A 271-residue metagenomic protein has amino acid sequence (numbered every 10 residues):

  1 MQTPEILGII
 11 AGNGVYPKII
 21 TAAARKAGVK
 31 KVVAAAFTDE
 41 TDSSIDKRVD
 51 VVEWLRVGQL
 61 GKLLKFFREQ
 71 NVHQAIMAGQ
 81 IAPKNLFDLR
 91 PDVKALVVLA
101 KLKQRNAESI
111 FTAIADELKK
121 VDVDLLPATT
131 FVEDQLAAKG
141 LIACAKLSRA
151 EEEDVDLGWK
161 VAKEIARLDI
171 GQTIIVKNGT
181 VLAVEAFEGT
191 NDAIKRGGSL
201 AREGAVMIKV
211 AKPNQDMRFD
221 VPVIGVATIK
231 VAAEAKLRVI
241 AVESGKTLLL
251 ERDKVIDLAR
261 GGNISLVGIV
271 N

Functional and structural regions predicted by a protein language model:
M1, I10, P17-I19, T41 (+4 more regions): Catalytic domains of riboflavin
Q2-F37: N-terminal basic/disordered segments at the start of proteins
E5-G8, K31-A34, H73-A75, A115 (+8 more regions): Structural motif
N13-Y16, Q80-K84, T247: Gly/Ser/Thr-rich loops at beta-strand to alpha-helix junctions that form or flank small-molecule/cofactor-binding
Y16, A24-K26, D39, W54 (+3 more regions): Conserved mixed alpha/beta catalytic, RNA-binding, or beta-rich assembly cores of soluble enzyme, regulatory
A23, A113, E117, K254 (+1 more regions): Alpha-helical structural signal in soluble globular domains
F37-V72, L89-V98, D192-N271: Feature captures the catalytic cores and cofactor-binding loops of soluble hydro-lyases/lyases that act on carboxylate
K62-F131: N-terminal glycine-rich phosphate/adenylate-binding segment common to multiple enzyme folds
